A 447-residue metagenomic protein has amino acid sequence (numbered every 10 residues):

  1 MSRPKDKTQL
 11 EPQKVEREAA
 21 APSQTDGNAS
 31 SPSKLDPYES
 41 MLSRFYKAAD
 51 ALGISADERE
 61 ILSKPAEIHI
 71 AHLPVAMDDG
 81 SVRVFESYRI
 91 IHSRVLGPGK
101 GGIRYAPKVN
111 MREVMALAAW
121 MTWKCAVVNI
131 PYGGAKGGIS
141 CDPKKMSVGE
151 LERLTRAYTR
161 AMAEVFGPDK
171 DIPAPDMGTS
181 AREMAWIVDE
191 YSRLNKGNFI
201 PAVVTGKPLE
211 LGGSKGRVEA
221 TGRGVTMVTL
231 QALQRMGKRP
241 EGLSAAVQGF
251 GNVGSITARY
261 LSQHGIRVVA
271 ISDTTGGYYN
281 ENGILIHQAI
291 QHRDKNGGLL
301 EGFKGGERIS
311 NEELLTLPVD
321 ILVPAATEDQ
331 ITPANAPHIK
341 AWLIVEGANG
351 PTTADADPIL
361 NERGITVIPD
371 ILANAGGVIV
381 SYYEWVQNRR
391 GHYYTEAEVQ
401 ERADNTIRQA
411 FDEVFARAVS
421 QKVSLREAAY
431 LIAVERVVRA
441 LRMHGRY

Functional and structural regions predicted by a protein language model:
S31-D36, A232-L233, P337-Y447: Adenosine-phosphate binding glycine-rich loop
S31-H72: Short, Gly/Pro- and small/polar-rich lid/capping loops
D36, S40-S43, I68, V109-R112 (+20 more regions): Conserved active-site and cofactor/substrate-binding residues in soluble primary-metabolism enzymes
I70-P143: Glycine-rich, N-terminal phosphate-binding loop and its surrounding beta-alpha-beta segment
A106, A126-E241: Glycine/serine-rich phosphate-binding loop and adjoining beta1-alpha1 elements at the start of nucleotide-handling
G212-T316: Glycine-rich phosphate/diphosphate-binding loop of Rossmann-like nucleotide-binding domains
G276-V367: Rossmann-like adenosine-cofactor binding region
